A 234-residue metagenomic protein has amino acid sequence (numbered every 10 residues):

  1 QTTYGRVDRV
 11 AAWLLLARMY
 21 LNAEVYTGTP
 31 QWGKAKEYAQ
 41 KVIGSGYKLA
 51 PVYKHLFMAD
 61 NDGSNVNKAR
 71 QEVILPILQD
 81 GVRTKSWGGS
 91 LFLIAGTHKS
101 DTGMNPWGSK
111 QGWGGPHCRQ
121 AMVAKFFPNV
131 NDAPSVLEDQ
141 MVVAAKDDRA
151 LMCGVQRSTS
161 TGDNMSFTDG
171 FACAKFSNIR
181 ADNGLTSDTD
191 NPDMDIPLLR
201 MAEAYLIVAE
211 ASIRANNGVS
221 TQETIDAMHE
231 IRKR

Functional and structural regions predicted by a protein language model:
Q1-I43, L75, D147, D195-I231: Extended, hydrophobic/aromatic-rich amphipathic alpha-helical segments that build helical scaffolds
Y4, K48-I207, S212-R214: Elongated scaffold/linker segments in the mid-to-C-terminal portions of large proteins
